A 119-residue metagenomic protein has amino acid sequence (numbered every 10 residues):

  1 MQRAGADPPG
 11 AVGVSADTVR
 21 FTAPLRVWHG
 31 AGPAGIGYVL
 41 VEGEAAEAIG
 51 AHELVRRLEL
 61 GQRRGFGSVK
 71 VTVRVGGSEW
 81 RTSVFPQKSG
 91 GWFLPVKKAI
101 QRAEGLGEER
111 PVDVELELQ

Functional and structural regions predicted by a protein language model:
Q2-G90: Long, compositionally biased stretches
E79-E115: Short, compact, well-ordered microdomains
E117-Q119: Short, charged beta-turn/beta-strand-edge "cap" motif at the junction between a beta-strand and an adjacent loop
